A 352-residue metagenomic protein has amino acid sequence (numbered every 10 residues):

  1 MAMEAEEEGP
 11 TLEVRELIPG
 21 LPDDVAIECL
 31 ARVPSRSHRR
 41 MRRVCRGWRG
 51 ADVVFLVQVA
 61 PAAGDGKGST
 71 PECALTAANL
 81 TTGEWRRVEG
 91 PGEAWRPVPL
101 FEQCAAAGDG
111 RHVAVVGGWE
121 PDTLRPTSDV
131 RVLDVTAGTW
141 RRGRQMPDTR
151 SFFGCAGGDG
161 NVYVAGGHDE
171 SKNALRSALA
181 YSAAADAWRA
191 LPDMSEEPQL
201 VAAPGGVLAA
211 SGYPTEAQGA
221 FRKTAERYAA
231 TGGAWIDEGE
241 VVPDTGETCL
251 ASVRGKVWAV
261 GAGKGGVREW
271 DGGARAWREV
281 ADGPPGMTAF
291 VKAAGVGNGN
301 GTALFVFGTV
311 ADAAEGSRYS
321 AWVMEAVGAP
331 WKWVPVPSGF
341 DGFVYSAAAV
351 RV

Functional and structural regions predicted by a protein language model:
M1-G20: CRL adaptor-proximal regions
M3-E7, D52-T70, V88-G90, A107-P126 (+11 more regions): Glycine-centered tight turns/hairpins at beta-strand boundaries that repeat across beta-rich repeat domains
E13-V14, D23-R40: The Skp1-binding helix-loop-helix core of N-terminal F-box domains in SCF E3 ubiquitin ligase adaptors
H38-A51: Short helix-loop-helix/strand-helix junction enriched in hydrophobic and basic residues
E72-T82, S128-A137, R176-A185, R222-G232 (+2 more regions): Beta-propeller blade signature
W85-P91, G138-Q145, A184-E196, Y228-V241 (+2 more regions): Blade-edge beta-strand/turn elements of extracellular beta-propeller and related beta-sheet repeat scaffolds
V98-A105, T149-C155, S177, P198-V201 (+3 more regions): Beta-propeller and closely related beta-sheet repeat lectin domains
G265-V352: C-terminal closing repeat unit and adjoining cap/tail of repeat-based domains
